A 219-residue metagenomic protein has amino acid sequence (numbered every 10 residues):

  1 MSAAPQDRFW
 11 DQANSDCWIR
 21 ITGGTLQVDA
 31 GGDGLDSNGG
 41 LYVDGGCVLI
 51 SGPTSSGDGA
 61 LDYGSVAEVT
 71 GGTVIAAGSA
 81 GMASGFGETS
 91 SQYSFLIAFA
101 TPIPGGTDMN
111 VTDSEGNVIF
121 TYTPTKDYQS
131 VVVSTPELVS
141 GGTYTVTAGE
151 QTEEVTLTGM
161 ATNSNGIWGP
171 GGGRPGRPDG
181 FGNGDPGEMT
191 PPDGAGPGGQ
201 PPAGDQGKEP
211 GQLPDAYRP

Functional and structural regions predicted by a protein language model:
M1-P219: A composition-driven surface/loop motif
